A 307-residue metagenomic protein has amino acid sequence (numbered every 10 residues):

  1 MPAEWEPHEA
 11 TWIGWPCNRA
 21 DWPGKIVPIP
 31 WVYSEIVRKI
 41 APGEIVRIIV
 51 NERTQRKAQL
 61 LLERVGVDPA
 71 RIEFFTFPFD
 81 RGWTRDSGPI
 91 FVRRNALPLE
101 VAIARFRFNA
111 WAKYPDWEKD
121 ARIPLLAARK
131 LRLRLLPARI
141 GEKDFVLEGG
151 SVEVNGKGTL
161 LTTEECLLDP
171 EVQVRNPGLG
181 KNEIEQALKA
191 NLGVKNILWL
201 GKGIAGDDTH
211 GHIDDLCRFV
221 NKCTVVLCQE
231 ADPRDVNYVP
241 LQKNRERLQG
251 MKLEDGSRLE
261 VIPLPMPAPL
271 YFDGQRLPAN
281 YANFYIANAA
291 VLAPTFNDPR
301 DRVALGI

Functional and structural regions predicted by a protein language model:
M1-I307: The feature marks the mature, well-folded catalytic cores of soluble enzymes
